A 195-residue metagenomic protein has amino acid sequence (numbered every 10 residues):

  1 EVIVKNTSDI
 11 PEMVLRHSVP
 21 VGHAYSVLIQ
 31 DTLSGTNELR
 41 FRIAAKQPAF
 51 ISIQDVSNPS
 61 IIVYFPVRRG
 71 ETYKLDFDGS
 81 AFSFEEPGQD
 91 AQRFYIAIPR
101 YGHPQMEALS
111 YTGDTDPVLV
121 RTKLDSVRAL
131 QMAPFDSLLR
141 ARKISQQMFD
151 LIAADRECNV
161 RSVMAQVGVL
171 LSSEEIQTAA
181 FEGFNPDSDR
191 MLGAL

Functional and structural regions predicted by a protein language model:
E1-Q146: A non-transmembrane, solvent-exposed segment enriched in polar/low-complexity residues
L139-V160: Structural motif
A153-L195: Extended amphipathic alpha-helical segments with heptad-repeat/coiled-coil character used for oligomerization, fusion
